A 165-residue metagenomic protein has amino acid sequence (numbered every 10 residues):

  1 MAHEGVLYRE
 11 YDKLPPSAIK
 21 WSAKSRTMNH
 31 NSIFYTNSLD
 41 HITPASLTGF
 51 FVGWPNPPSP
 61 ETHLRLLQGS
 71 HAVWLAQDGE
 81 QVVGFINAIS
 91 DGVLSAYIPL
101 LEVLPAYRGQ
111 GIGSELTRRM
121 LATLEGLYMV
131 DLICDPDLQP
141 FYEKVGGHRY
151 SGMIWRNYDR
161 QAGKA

Functional and structural regions predicted by a protein language model:
I19, S25-E61, M153-I154, K164-A165: Short amphipathic alpha-helix that is part of the acyltransferase structural core
L39, P99, I133-C134: Small/polar loops that bind or transfer phosphate-bearing groups
T62-G79, V83-E102: A conserved beta-strand-loop-helix scaffold within acyl/acetyltransferase catalytic domains
V103, G109-A122: Conserved acetyl-CoA-binding loop-helix of GNAT-fold acetyltransferases
G126-Q161: Conserved active-site alpha-helix within GNAT-family acetyltransferase domains
